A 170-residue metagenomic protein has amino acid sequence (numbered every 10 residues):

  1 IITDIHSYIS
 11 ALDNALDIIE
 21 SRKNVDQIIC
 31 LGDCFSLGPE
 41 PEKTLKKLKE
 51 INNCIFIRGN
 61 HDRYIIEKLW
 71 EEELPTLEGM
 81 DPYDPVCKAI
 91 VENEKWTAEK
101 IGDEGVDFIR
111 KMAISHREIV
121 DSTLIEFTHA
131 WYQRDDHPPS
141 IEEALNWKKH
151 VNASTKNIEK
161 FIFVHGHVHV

Functional and structural regions predicted by a protein language model:
I1-C54: N-terminal active-site segment of His-dependent metallophosphoesterases
I2-T3, I28-D33, I55-N60, T128 (+1 more regions): Active-site neighborhood of phospho(di)ester-bond hydrolases with catalytic His/Asp-centered motifs
H6-A11, S36-P39, D62-I66, R134-D135 (+1 more regions): Active-site environment of divalent metal-dependent phosphoester hydrolases
N14-D17, P41-L45, K111-I114, N146-N152 (+1 more regions): A generic local structural motif
N24-V25, I158-K160: Short, high-confidence coil segments that cap the C-terminus of an alpha-helix and link into the following beta-strand
I51-R117, I141-I158: Active-site neighborhood of divalent metal-dependent phosphoester bond hydrolases
R117-E126: Beta-strand-turn-beta hairpins that frame and shape the catalytic cleft of phosphate-ester-processing enzymes
T128-W131, D136-E142: A short secondary-structure junction signal
